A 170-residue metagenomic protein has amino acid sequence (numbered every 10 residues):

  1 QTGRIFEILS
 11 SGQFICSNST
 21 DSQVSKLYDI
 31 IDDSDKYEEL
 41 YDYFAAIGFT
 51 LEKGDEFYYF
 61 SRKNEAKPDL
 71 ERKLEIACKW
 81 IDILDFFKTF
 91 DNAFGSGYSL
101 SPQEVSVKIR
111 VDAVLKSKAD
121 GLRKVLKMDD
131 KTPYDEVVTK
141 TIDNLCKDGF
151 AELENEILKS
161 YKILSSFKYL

Functional and structural regions predicted by a protein language model:
Q1-R72: Eukaryotic partner-binding/assembly regions in large regulatory complexes
D32-L40, D129-K147: Short amphipathic alpha-helical interaction segments
A45-K53, I142-E156: A short, conserved structural fragment
E56-E65, E152-L170: Accessory beta->alpha helical hairpin/"wing" motif in late/C-terminal subdomains of nucleic-acid enzymes
L70-S99: Positively charged, polyanion-binding regions of nucleic-acid-associated proteins
A93-S101, K118-K127, E154-S160: Short, surface-exposed recognition loops or helix-turn segments adjacent to catalytic cores
V105-S106: A short acidic, leucine-rich amphipathic alpha-helix
V111-E136: Short, positively charged loop/turn segments that connect secondary-structure elements
